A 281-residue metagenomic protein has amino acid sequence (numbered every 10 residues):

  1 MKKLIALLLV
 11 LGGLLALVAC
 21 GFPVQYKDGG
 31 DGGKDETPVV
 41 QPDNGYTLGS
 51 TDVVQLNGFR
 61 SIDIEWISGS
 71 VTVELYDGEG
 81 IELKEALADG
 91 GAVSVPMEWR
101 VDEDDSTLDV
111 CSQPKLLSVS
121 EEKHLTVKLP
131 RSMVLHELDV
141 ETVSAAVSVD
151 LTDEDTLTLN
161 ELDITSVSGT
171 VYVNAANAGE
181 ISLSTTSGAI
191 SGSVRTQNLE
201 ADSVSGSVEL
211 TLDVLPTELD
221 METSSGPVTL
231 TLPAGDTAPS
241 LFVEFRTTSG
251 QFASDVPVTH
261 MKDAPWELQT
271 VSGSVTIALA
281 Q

Functional and structural regions predicted by a protein language model:
M1-L8: Positively charged n-region of N-terminal signal peptides that target proteins for export
L11-G12: Repetitive helical segments and hydrophobic/amphipathic motifs
A16-A19: C-terminal motif of bacterial Sec signal peptides marking the signal peptidase cleavage site
F22-D105, H124-H136, A146-E161, P265-E267 (+1 more regions): Short linear S-[DN]-x-LW-Φ motif typified by the pepsin-like aspartic protease active-site region
G58, I67, D77, E121-K123 (+16 more regions): Repetitive beta-strand solenoid architecture
D63-E65, L117, D139-E141, A145 (+8 more regions): Polar/charged low-complexity regions in secreted precursors and cytosolic/nuclear IDRs
L87-D89, V110-K123: Secondary-structure transition/turn motif
N174-A176, E180-I181, A189-Q281: Short, surface-exposed interaction patches in beta-rich subdomains that mediate adhesion/assembly near membranes
